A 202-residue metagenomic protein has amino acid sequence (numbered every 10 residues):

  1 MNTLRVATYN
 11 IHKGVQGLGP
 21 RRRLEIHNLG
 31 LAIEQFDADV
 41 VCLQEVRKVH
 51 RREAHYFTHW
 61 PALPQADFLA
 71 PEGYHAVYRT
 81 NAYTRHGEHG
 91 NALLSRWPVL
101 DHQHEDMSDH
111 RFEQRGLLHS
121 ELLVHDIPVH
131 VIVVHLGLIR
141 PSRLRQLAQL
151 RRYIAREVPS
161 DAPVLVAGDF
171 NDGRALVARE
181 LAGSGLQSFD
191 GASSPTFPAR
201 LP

Functional and structural regions predicted by a protein language model:
M1-P71, Y83-E88, A148-R151: N-terminal, active-site-proximal structural segment of metallo-dependent hydrolase catalytic domains
M1-V6, H89-N91, S95-D101, E113-V133: Beta-strand-turn-beta hairpins that frame and shape the catalytic cleft of phosphate-ester-processing enzymes
N10-I11, E45-V46, V134-L136, P163 (+1 more regions): Active-site metal-binding loops of divalent metal-dependent hydrolases
K13-P20, V49-R52, Q103-S108, V134-P141: Surface-exposed cleft-lining segments at the edges of enzyme active sites
R22, F57-L63, D67, E72-L93 (+2 more regions): Active site of divalent-metal-dependent phosphoester/diester hydrolases
D37, G73-Y74, R96-P98: Residue-level detector of structured alpha->beta connecting loops
R85-H86, H110-Q114, R140-S142: Solvent-exposed loop/turn segments connecting transmembrane beta-strands in outer-membrane beta-barrel proteins
H119-V124, P128-H130, S142-G168, D172-R179: His/acidic metal-ligating clusters that form di-metal
